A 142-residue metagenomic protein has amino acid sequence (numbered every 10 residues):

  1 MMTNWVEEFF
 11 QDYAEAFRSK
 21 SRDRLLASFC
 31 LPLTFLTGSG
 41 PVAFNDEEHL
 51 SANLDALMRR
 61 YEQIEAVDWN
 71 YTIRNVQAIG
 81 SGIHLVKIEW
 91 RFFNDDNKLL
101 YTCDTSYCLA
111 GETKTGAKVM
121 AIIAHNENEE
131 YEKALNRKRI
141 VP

Functional and structural regions predicted by a protein language model:
M1-L31, K138-P142: Short, low-complexity N-terminal intrinsically disordered segments enriched in polar/charged residues
R22-R74: A solvent-exposed, acidic/Ser-Thr-rich amphipathic alpha-helical stretch
F29, W90-F92, I123-H125: Short beta-strand segments enriched in hydrophobic/aromatic residues within well-folded beta-rich domains
G40-P41, N97-K98, G116: Detector for glycine-centered tight turns/loop "hinges" at secondary-structure junctions
Y71-Q77, W90-F92, D104-G111: Hydrophobic/aromatic beta-strand elements that line small-molecule binding cavities or substrate pockets in beta-rich
G80-W90: A short hydrophobic beta-strand element
F92-L100: Short, cysteine-centered beta-strand-loop-beta hairpins and adjacent loop/turn segments enriched in charged/polar
L100-I140: Short beta-strand edge/turn micro-motifs at domain boundaries
